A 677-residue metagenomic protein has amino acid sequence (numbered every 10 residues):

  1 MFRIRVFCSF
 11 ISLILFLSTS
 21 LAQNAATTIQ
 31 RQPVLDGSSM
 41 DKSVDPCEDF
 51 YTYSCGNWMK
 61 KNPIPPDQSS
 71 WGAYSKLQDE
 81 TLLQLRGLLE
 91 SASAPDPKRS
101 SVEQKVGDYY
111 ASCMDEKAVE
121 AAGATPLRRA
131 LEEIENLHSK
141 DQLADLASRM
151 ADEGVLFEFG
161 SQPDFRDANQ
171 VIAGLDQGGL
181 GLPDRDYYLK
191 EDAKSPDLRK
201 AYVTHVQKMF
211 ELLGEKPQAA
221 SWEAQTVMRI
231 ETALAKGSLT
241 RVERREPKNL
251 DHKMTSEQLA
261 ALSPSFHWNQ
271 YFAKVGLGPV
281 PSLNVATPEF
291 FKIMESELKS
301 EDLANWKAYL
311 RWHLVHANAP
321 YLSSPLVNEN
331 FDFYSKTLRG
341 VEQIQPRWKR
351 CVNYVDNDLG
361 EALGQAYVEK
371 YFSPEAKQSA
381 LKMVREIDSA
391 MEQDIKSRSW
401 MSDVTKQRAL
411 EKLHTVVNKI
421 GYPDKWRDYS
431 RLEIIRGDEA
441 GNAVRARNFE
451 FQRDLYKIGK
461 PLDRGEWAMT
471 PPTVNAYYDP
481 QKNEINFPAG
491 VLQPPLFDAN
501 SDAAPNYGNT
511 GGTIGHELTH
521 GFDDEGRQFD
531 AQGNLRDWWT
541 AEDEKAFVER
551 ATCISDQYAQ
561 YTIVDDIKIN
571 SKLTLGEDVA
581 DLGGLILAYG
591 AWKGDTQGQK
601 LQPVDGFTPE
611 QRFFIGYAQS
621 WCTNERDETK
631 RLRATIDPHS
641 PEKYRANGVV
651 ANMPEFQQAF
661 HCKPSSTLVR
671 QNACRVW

Functional and structural regions predicted by a protein language model:
M1-R5: Positively charged n-region of N-terminal signal peptides that target proteins for export
C8-S18: Bacterial N-terminal signal peptides
S20-A26: Boundary at the C-terminal end of the N-terminal hydrophobic targeting segment
A26-S38: Short, Gly/Pro- and small/polar-rich lid/capping loops
T27-T28, V227, A233, A261-S265 (+5 more regions): Intrinsically disordered, low-complexity linker/terminal regions across diverse proteins
T28-R31, V44-D49, Y53-A121: Active-site-surrounding "flap" and adjacent substrate/cofactor-binding loops of secreted or lumenal enzymes, prototyped
M40-K60, Y188, D192-L212, L575 (+1 more regions): Hydrophobic/aromatic-rich, well-ordered segments within soluble, folded domains that form packed cores
A92-E386: Noncatalytic, helix-rich "gating/capping" subdomain that lines the substrate-entry/channel surface of large enzyme
